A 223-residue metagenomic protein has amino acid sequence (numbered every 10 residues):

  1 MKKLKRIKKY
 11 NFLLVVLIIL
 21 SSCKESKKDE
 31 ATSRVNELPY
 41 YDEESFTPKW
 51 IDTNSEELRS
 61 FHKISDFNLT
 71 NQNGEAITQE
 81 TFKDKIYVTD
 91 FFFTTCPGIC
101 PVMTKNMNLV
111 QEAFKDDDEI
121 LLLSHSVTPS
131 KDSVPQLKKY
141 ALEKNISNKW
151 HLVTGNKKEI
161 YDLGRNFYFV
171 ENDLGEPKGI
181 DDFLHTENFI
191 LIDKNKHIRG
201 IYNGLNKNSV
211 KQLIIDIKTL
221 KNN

Functional and structural regions predicted by a protein language model:
K2-D66, N223: N-terminal targeting signals for export/organelle localization
I64-S65, Y87, T186-N188: Short loop/turn microsegments at loop-to-beta-strand junctions
N68-L69, L191: Hydrophobic beta-strand positions
I77-M107, L123: Short active-site neighborhood of thiol/selenol oxidoreductases, capturing the structured segment around
E119-S133, N148-K158: Thiol-based oxidoreductase modules, predominantly thioredoxin-like and allied folds used for disulfide exchange
K138-T186: Short, internal strand/loop/helix patches that form the active-site neighborhood or redox-interaction surface
G175-N223: Thiol-/selenol-based redox modules, centered on thioredoxin-like and closely related oxidoreductase domains
